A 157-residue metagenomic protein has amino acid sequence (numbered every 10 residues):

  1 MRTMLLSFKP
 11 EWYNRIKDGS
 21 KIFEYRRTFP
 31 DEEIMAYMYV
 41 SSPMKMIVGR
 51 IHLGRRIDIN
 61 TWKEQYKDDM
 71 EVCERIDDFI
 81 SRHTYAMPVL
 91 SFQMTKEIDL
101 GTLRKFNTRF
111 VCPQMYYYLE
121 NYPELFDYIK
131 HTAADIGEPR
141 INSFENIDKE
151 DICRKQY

Functional and structural regions predicted by a protein language model:
M1-F29, E33, K45-V48, R56-Y157: Contiguous surface segments at macromolecular interaction interfaces
I34-S41: Short conserved beta-strand and strand-loop elements enriched in small hydrophobics with frequent Asp/Gly
I51: GIY-YIG nuclease signature motif recognition
